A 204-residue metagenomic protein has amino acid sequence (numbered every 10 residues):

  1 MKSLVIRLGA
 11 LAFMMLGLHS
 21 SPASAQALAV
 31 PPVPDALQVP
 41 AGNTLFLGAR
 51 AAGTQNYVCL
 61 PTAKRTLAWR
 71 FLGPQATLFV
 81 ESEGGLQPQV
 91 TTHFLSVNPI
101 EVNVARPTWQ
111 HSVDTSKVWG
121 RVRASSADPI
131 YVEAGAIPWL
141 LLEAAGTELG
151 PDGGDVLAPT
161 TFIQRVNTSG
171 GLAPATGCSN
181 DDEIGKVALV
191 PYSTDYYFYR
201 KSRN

Functional and structural regions predicted by a protein language model:
M1-G9: Bacterial N-terminal signal peptides that target proteins for export
V5, P22-A23, V118: Serine/proline-rich low-complexity intrinsically disordered segments, especially terminal tails, linkers
G9-M15: Hydrophobic helical h-region of N-terminal Sec-dependent signal peptides in bacterial secretory/periplasmic proteins
M15-P22: C-terminal segment of classical bacterial N-terminal signal peptides
Q26-N56, A63-N204: Primary mode marks residue(s) on the alpha4-beta5-alpha5 output face of response regulator receiver
